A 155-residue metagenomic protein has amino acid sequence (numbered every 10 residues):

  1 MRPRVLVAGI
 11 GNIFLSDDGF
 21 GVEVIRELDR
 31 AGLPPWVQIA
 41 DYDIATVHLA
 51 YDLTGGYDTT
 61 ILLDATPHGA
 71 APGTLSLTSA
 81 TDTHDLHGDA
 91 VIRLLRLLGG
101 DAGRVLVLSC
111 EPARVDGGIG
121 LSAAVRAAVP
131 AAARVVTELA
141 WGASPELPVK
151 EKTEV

Functional and structural regions predicted by a protein language model:
M1-P112, I119-A131, V135-V155: N-terminal catalytic or cofactor-binding beta/alpha core of small enzyme domains
